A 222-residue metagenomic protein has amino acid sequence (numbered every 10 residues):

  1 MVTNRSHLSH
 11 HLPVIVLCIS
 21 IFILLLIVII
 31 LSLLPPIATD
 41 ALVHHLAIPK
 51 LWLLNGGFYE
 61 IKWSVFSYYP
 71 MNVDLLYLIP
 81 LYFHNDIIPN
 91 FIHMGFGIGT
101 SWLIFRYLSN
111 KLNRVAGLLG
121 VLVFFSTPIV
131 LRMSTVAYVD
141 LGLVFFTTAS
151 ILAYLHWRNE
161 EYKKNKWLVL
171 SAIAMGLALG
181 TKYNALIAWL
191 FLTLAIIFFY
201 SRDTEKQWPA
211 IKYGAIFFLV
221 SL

Functional and structural regions predicted by a protein language model:
M1-V28, K212-F218: Start-transfer (signal-anchor) and selected internal transmembrane alpha helices of multi-pass inner/ER membrane
L34-I48, L54-L76, F83-I88: Extracytoplasmic catalytic/substrate-binding loops of multi-pass membrane glycan-assembly enzymes
V73, Y77-H84, P89-L103, L143-F146: Transmembrane alpha-helices of multi-pass, membrane-embedded glycan-processing enzymes that use lipid-linked
I87-I88, W102-S126, F145, Y162-K163: Transmembrane-helix signature of polytopic, membrane-embedded enzymes that assemble or transfer cell-envelope glycans
G120-V121, Y154, W167-Y183: Membrane-interface alpha helices of multi-pass inner-membrane proteins
R132-G142: Short acidic/glycine- and proline-prone juxtamembrane loop motifs at membrane-interface regions of multi-pass membrane
S150-W167, R202: Membrane-interface transmembrane helices that cradle and orient dolichyl/undecaprenyl
A188-S221: Perimembrane helix-loop-helix junctions
